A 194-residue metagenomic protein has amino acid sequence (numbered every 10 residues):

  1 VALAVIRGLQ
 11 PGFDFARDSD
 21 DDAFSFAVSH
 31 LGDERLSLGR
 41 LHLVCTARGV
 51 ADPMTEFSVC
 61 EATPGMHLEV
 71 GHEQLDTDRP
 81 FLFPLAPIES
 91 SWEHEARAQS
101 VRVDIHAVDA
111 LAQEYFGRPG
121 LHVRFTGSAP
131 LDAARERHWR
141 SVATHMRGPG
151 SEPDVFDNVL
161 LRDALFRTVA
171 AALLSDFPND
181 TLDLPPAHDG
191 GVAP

Functional and structural regions predicted by a protein language model:
V1-A16, H67-P194: Alpha-helical bundle regulatory/interaction domains
V1-E61, Q74: N-terminal low-complexity or simple alpha-helical regulatory segments that function as activation/interaction modules
E61-H67: Short, structured beta-strand/loop micro-motifs enriched in basic residues and often containing a Trp
